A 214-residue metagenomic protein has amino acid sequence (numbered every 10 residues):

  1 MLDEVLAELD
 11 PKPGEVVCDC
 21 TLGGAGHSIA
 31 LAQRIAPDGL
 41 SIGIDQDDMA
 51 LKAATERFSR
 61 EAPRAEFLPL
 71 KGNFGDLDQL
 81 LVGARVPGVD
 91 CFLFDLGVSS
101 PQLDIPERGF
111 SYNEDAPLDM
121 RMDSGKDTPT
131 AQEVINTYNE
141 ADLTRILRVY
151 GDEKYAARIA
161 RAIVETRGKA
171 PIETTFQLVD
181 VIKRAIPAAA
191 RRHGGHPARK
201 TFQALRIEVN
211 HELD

Functional and structural regions predicted by a protein language model:
M1-D214: S-adenosyl-L-methionine-dependent methyltransferase catalytic core, i.e., the SAM/SAH-binding region
